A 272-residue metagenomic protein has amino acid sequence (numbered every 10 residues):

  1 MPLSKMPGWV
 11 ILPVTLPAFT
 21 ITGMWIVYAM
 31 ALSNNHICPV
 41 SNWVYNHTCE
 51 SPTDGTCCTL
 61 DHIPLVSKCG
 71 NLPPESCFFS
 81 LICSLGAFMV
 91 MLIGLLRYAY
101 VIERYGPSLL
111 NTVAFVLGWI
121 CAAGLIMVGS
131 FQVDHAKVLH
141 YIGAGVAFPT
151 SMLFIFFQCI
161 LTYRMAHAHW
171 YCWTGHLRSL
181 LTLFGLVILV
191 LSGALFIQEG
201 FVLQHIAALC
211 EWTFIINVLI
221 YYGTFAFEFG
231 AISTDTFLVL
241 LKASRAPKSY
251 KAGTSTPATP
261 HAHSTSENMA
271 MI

Functional and structural regions predicted by a protein language model:
M1-Y98, V113-G124, S130-V133, P149 (+3 more regions): Early transmembrane alpha-helices of polytopic membrane proteins
R104, V133-D134: Short helix-to-loop capping/linker segments positioned immediately adjacent to catalytic or ligand/cofactor-binding
S108-L110, H135-A147, W170-T174, L203-W212: Non-cytosolic membrane-interface motifs at loop->transmembrane helix junctions
A262-E267: Intrinsically disordered, low-complexity C-terminal regions of metazoan proteins
